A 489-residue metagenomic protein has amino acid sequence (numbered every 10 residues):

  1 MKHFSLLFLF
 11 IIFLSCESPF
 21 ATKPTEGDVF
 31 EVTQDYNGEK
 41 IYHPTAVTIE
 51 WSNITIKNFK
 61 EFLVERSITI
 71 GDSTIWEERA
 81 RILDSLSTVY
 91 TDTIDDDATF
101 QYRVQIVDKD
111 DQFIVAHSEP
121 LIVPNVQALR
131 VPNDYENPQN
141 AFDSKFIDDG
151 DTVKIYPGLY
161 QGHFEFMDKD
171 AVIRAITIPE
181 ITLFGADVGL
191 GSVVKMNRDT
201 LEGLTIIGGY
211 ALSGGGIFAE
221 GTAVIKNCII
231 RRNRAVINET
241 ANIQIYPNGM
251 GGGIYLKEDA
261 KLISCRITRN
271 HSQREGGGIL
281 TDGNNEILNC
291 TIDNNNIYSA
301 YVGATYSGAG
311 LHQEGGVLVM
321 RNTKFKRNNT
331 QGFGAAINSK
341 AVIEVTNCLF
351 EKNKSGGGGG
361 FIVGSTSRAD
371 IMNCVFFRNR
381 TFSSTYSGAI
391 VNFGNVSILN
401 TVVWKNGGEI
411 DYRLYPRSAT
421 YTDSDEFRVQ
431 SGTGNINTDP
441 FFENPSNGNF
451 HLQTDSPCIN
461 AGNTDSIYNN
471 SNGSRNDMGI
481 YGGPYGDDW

Functional and structural regions predicted by a protein language model:
E17-N58, D110-V126: Pro/Thr/Ser/Gly-rich low-complexity, intrinsically disordered linker/stalk tracts
L63-A98: Recognizes extended acidic, P/S/T-rich segments that occur within or adjacent to Ig-like beta-sandwich modules
D92-Q112: Beta-strand-rich modules
I122-F142, D439-S446: Right-handed parallel beta-helix/beta-solenoid
N133-Q139, G150-V172, I176-I181: N-terminal extracellular ligand-recognition/capping segment immediately after the signal peptide
H163, M167-D170, A219, K261 (+3 more regions): Predominantly extracellular beta-rich ligand-binding scaffolds that present long acidic/polar faces for carbohydrate
D170-S213, K226-N227, R231-R234, R428-Q430 (+1 more regions): Right-handed parallel beta-helix/beta-spiral solenoid domain characteristic of secreted/periplasmic
G432-D487: C-terminal accessory segments
